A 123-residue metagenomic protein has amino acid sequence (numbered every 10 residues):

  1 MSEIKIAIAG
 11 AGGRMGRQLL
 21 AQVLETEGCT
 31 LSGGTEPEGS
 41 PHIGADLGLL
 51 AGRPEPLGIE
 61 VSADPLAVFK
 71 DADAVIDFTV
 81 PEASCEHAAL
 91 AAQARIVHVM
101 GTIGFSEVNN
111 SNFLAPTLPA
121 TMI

Functional and structural regions predicted by a protein language model:
I6-G10: Conserved N-terminal Rossmann-fold NAD(P)-binding element of oxidoreductases
G12, G16-A21: N-terminal Rossmann NAD(P)H-binding glycine-rich loop of SDR-like oxidoreductase domains
G16, S40-G44, G52, G58 (+1 more regions): A glycine-biased structural micro-motif
E25-R53: NAD(P)-binding Rossmann-fold cofactor-contacting core
E60-D64: Short acidic-hydrophobic, aromatic-tinged amphipathic segments that line or gate anion-handling sites
P65-A91, G104-E107: Beta-loop-alpha module in the N-terminal Rossmann-like domain of NAD(P)-dependent dehydrogenases, especially those
C85-V97, G101-I123: Rossmann-fold NAD(P)-binding glycine/threonine-rich loop
